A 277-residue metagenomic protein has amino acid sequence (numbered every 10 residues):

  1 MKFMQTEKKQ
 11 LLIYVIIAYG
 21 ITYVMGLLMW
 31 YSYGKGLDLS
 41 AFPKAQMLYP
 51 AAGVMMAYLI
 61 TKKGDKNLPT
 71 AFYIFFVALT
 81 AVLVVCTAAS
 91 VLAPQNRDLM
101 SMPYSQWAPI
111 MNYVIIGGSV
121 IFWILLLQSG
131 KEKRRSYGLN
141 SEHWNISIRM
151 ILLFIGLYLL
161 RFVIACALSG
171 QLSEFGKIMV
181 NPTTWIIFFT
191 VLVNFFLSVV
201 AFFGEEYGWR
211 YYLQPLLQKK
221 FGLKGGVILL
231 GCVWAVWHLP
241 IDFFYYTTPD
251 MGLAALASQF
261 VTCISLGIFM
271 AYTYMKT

Functional and structural regions predicted by a protein language model:
M4-F202: Specific transmembrane helices
V15, T22-L27, K224-G231, G252-T277: Functionally important transmembrane alpha-helices
G53-T61, Q214, G267-Y274: Hydrophobic transmembrane alpha-helices
V120-K133, G204-G208, S265-K276: Alpha-helical transmembrane segments in multipass membrane proteins, preferentially the mid-helix core
L152, G156, F203-G231, Y245 (+1 more regions): Membrane-interface helix/loop boundary segments of multi-pass membrane proteins
Y158-G170, E205-E206, V227-F244: Transmembrane alpha-helix/helix-exit interface in multi-pass inner-membrane proteins
Q171-T183, G208, L213-P215, D242-A254: Membrane-interface interhelical connector segments
V191-F195, V199, F203-G208, V236-L239 (+2 more regions): Hydrophobic transmembrane alpha-helices of Major Facilitator Superfamily
